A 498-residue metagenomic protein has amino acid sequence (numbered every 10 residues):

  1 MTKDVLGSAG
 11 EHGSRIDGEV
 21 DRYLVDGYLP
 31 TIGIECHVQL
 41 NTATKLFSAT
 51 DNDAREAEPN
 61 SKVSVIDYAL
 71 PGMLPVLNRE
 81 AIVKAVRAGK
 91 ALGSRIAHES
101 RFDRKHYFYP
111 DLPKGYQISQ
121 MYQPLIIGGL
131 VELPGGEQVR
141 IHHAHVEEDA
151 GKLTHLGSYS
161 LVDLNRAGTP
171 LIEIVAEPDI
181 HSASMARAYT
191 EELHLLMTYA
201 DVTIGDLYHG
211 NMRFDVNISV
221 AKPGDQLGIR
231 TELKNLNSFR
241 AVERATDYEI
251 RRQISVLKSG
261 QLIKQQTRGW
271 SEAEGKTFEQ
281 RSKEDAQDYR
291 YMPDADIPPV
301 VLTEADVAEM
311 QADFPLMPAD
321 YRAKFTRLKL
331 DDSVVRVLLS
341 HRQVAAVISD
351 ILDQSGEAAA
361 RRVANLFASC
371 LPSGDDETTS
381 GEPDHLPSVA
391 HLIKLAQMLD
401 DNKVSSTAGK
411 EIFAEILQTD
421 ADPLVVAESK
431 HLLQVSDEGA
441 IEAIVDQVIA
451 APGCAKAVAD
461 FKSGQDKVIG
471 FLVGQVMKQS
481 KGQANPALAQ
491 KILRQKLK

Functional and structural regions predicted by a protein language model:
T2-L316, R322, T326, D332 (+1 more regions): Basic, nucleic-acid-interacting segments
G210-K222, Y289, T326-S349, A360-E377 (+2 more regions): Core structural elements
V256, A359, G374-T378, V404-A408 (+1 more regions): Short, structured loop/turn "capping" segments at alpha-beta junctions
D306-D313, D350-E357, L392-V404: Extended, non-catalytic structural segments that build the interaction scaffolds of large macromolecular assemblies
K329, D353-V363, D401-V404, S463-D466: Structural motif
V334, V347, A359-F367, H391 (+5 more regions): Residue-level detector of well-ordered alpha-helical segments, enriched for hydrophobic/aromatic packing positions
P383-K394, K403-K478: Strongly charged, low-complexity linkers/loops
D466-K498: Short, amphipathic C-terminal "tail helix"
